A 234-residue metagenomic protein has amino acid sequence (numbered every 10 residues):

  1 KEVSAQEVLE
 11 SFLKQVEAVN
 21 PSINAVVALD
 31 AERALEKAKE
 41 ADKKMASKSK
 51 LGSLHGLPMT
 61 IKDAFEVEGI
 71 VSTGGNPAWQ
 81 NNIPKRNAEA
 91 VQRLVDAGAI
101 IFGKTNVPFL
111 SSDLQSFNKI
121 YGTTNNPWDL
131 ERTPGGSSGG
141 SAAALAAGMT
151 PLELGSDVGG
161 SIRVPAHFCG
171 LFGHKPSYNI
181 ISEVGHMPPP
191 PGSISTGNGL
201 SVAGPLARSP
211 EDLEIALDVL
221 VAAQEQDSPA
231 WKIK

Functional and structural regions predicted by a protein language model:
E2-V158: Gly/Ser-rich catalytic/binding loops embedded in alpha/beta enzyme cores
D63-F65, G160, D212, L220: Glycine-rich beta-alpha junction loops
K85-E89, G139, C169, R208-E211 (+1 more regions): Residues forming well-ordered secondary-structure scaffolds
R163-F168: Structural signature of FAD isoalloxazine-binding scaffolds in flavoprotein oxidoreductases
C169-K175: Ligand-binding "clamshell"
K175-K234: A short helix-breaking turn/cap at a secondary-structure junction
